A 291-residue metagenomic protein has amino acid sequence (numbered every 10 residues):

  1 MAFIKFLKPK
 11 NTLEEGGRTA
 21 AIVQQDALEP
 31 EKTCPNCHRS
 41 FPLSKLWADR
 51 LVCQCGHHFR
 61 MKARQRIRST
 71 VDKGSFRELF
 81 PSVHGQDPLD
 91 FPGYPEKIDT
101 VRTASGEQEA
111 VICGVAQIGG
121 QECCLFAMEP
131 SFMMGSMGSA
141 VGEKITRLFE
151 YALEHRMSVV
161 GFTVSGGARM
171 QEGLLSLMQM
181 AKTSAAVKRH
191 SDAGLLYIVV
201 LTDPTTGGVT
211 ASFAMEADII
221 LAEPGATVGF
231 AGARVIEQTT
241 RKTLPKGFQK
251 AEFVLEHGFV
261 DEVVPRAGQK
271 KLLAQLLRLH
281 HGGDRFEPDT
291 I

Functional and structural regions predicted by a protein language model:
M1-Q108, V115-I118, L276-I291: Intrinsically disordered, low-complexity segments enriched in small/flexible residues
N36-H38, S131, G166: Short hinge/gating elements
I98, A127-S136: Short, basic, glycine/proline-bearing loop/turn elements
A104-A110, G135-E150: Glycine-rich anion/phosphate-binding loops
A116-E129, K144-A168: A structural preference for short, pocket-lining loop segments at secondary-structure junctions
M133-M137, R169-E172: A generic structural signal for short coil/turn motifs at secondary-structure boundaries
T163-R285: Conserved catalytic cores of soluble enzyme domains, especially glycine-rich substrate-binding beta-alpha loops
